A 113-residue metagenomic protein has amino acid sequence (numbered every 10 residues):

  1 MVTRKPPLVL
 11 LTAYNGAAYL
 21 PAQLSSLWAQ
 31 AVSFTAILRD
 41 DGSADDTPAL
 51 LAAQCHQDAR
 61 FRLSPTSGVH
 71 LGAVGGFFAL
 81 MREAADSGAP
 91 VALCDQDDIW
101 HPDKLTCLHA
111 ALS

Functional and structural regions predicted by a protein language model:
V2-S113: Nucleotide-sugar donor-binding/catalytic module of glycosyltransferases that assemble extracellular/cell-envelope
